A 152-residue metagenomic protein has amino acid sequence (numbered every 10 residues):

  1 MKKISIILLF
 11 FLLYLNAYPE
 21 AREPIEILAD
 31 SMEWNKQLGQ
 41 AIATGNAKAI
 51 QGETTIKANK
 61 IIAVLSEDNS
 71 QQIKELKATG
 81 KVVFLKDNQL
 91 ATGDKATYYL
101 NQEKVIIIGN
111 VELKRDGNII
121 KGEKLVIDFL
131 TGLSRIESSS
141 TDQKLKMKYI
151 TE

Functional and structural regions predicted by a protein language model:
M1-E152: Mature-chain termini and adjacent capping regions
